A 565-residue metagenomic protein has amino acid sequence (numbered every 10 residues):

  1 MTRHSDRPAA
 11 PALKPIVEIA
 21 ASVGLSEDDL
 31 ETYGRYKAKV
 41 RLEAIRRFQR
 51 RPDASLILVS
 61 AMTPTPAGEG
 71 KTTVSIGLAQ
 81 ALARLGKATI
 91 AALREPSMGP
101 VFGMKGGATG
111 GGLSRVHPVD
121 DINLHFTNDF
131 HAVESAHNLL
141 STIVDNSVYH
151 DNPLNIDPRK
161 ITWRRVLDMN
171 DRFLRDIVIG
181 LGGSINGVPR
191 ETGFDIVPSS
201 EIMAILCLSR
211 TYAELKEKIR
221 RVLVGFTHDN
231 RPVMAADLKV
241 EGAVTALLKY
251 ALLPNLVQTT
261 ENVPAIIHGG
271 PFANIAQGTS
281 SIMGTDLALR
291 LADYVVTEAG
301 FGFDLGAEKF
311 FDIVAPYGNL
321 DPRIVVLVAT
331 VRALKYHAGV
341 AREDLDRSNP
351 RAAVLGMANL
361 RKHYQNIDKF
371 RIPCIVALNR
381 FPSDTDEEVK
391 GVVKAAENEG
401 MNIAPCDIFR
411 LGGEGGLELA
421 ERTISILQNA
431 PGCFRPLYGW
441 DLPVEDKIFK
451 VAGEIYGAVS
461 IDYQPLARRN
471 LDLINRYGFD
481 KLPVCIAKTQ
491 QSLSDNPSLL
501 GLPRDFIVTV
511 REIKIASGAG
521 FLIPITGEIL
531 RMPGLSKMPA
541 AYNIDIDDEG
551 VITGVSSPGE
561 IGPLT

Functional and structural regions predicted by a protein language model:
M1-T565: Flexible phosphate-sensing "switch/lid" loops adjacent to ATP/NTP-binding sites across phosphate-transfer
